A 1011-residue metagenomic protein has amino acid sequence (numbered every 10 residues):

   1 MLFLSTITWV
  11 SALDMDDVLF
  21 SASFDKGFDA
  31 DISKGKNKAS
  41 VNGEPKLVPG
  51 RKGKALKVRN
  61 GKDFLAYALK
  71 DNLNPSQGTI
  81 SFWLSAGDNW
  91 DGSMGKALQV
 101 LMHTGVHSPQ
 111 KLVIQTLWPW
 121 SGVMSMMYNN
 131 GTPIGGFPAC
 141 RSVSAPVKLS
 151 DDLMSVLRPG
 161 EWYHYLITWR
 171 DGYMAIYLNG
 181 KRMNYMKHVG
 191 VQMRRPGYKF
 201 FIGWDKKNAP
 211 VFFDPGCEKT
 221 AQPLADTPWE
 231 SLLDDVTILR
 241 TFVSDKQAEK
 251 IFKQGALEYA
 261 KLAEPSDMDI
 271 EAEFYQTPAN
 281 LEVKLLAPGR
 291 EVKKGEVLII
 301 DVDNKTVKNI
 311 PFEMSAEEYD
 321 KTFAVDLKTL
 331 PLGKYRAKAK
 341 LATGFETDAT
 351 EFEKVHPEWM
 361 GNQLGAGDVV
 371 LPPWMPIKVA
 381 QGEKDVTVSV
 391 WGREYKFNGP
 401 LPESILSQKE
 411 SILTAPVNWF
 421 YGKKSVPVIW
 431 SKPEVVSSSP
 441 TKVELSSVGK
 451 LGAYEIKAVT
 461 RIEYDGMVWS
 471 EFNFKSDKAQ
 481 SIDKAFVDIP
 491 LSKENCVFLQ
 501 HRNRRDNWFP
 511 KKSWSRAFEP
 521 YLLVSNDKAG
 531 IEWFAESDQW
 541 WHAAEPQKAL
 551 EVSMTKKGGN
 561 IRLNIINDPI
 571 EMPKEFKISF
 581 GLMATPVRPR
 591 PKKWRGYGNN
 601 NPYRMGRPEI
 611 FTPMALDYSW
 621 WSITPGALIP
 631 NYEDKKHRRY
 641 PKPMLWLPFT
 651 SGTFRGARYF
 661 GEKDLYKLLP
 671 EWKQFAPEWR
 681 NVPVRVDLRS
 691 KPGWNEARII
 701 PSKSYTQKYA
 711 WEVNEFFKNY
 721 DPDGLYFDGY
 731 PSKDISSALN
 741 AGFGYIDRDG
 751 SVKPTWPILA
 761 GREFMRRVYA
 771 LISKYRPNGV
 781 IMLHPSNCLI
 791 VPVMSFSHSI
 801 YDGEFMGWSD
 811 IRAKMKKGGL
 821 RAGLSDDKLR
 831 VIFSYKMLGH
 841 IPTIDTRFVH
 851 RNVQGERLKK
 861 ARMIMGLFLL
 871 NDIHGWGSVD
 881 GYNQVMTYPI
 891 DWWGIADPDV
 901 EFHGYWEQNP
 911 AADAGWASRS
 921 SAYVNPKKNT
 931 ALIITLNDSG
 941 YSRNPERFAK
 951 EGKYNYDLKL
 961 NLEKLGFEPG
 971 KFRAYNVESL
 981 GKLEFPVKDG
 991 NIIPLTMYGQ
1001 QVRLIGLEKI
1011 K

Functional and structural regions predicted by a protein language model:
L13-P265: Extracellular glycan-associated modules
M268-A287: Contiguous beta-strand segments within globular domains
Y319, D326-D368, T387-S389, E394-K423 (+4 more regions): Carbohydrate-recognition beta-sandwich/jelly-roll modules in extracellular/periplasmic carbohydrate-active proteins
P573-K574, P757-Y975: Active-site-proximal substrate-binding groove within the catalytic cores of carbohydrate-active enzymes
E575, K988-K1011: C-terminal beta-strand-rich structural cap/linker in extracellular carbohydrate-active enzymes
A615-A627, R689-A710, D721, D747-G761 (+1 more regions): The substrate-binding groove and active-site-proximal loops of carbohydrate-active enzymes, especially glycoside
P641-Y720: Active-site-adjacent "subsite" loops/lids of carbohydrate-active enzymes
A710-G744: Active-site groove signature of glycoside hydrolases
